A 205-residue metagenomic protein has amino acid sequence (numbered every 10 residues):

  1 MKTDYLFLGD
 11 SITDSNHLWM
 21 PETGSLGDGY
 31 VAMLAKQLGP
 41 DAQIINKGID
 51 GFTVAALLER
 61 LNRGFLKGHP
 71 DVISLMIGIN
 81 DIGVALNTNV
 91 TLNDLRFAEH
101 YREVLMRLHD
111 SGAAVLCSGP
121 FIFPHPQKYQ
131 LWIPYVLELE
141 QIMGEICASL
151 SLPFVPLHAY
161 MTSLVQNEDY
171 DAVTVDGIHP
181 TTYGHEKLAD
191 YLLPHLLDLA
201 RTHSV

Functional and structural regions predicted by a protein language model:
M1-D50, A55, R60-H69: Serine-esterase "nucleophile elbow" of acetyl-processing enzymes
M33-P40, E59-V205: Alpha-helical cap/lid subdomain in secreted, periplasmic, or secretory-pathway luminal O-acyl-processing enzymes
